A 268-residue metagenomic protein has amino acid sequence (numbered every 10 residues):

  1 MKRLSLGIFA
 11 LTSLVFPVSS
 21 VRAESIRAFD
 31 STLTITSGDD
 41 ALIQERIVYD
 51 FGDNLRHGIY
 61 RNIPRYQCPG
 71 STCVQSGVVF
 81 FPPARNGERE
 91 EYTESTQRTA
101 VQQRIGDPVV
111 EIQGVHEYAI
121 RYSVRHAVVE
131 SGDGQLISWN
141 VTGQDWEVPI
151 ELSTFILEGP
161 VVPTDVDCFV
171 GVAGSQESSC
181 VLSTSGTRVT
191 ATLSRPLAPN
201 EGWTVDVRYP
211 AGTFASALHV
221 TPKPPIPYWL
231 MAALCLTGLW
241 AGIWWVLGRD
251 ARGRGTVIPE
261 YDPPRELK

Functional and structural regions predicted by a protein language model:
M1-L4: Positively charged n-region of N-terminal signal peptides that target proteins for export
G7-F16: Bacterial N-terminal signal peptides
V21-V246, T256-K268: Lumenal/extracellular ectodomains and adaptor appendage modules of the eukaryotic vesicle/secretory system
L247-A251: Membrane-interface capping segments at transmembrane-helix boundaries
